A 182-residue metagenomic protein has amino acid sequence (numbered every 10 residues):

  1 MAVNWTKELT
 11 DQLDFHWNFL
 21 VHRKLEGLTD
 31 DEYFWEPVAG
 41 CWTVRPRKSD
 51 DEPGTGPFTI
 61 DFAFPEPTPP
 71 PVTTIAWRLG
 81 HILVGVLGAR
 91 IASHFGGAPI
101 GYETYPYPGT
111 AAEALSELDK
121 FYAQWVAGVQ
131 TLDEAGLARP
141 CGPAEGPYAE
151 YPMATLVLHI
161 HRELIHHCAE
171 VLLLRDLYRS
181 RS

Functional and structural regions predicted by a protein language model:
M1-T104, G142-S182: Short, contiguous alpha-helical
Y105-A138, T155-I165: Acidic/histidine-rich alpha-helical segments that form the ligand environment of transition-metal centers
